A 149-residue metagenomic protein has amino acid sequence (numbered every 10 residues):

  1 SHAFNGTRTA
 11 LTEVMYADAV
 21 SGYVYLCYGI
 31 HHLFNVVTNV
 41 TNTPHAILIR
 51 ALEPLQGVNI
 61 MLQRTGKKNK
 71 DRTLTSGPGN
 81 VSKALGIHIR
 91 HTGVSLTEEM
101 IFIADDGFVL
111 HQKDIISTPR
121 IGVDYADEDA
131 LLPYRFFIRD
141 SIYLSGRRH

Functional and structural regions predicted by a protein language model:
S1-H149: Conserved, well-structured core segments that form or line functional sites
